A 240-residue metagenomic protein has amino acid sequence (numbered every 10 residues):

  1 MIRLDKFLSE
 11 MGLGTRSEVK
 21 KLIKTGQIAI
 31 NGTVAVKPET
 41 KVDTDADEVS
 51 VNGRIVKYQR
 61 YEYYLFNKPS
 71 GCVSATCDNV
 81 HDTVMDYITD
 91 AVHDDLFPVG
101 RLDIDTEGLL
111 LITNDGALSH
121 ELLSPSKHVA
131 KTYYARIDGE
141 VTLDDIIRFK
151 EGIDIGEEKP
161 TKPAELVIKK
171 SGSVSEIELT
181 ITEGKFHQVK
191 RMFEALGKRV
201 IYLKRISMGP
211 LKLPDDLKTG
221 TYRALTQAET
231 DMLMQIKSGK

Functional and structural regions predicted by a protein language model:
M1-K240: Basic, flexible Lys/Arg- and Gly-enriched helix-loop patches that mediate nucleic-acid binding at interfaces with rRNA
